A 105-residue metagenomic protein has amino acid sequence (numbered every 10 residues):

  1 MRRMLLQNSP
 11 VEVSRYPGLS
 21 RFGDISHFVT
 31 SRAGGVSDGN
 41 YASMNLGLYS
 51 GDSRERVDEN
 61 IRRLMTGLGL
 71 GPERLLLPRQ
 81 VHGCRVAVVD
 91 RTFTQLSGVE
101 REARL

Functional and structural regions predicted by a protein language model:
M1-L105: Active-site microenvironment for binding and transforming phosphate-containing groups
